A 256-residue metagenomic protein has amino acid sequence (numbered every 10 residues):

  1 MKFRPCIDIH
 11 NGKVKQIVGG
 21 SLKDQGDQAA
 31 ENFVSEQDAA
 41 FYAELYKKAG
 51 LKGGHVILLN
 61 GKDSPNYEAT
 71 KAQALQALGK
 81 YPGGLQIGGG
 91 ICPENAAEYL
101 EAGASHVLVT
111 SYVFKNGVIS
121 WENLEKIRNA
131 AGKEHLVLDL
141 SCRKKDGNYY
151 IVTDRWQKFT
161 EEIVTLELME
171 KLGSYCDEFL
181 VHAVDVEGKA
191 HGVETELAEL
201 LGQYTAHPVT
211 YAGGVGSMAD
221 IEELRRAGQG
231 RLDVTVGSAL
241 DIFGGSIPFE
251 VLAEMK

Functional and structural regions predicted by a protein language model:
D8, Y46, G54, I87 (+5 more regions): Conserved, mostly hydrophobic/aromatic
H10-N11, I17-Q25, L100-V186: Conserved anion-binding
V14, G19-Y67: N-terminal beta-alpha supersecondary unit
L51-A72, S111-G117, V181-A190: Glycine-rich, proline-tolerant flexible connector loops at the mouths of alpha/beta enzymes
H55-V56, L108-V109, V137-D139, L180 (+2 more regions): Conserved beta-strand positions in the central sheet of alpha/beta enzyme cores
Y67-A74, S120-E125, E161-L166, H191-E199 (+1 more regions): Charged helix-capping and loop-helix junction motifs
Q73-H106, E196-V234, E250-L252: Catalytic cores of alpha/beta
I119-A130, I221-K256: C-terminal helical cap(s) of enzyme catalytic domains, especially alpha/beta-barrels
